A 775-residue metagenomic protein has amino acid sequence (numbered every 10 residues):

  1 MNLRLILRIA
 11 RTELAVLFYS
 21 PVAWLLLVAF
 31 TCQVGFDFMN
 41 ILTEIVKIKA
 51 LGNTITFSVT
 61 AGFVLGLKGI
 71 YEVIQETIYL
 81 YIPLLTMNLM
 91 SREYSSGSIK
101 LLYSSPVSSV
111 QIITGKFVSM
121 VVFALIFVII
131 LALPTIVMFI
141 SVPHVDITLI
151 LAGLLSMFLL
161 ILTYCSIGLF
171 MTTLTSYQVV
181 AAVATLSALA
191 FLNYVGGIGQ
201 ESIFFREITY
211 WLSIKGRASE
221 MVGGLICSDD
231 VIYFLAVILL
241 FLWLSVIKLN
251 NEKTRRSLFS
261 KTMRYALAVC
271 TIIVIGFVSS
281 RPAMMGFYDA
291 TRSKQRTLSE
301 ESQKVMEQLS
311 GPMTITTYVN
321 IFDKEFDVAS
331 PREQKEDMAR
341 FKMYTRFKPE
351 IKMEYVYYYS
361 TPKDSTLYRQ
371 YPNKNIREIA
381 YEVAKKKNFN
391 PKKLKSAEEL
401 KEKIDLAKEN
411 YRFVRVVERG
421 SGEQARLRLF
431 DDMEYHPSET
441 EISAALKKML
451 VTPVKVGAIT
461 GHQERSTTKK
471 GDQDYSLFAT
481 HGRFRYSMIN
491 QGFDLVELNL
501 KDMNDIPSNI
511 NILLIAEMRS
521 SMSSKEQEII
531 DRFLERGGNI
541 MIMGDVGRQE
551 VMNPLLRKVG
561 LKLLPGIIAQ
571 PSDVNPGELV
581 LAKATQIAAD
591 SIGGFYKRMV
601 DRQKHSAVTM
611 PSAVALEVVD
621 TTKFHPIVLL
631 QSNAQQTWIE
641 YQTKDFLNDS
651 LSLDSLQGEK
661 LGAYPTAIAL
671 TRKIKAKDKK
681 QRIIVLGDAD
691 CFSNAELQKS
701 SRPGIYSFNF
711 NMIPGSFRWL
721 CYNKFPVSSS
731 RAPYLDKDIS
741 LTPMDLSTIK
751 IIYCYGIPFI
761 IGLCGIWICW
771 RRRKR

Functional and structural regions predicted by a protein language model:
M1-R8, H144, E207-W211: Short, membrane-interfacial amphipathic segments enriched in basic
M1-Y81, L85, N250-T254: Hydrophobic alpha-helical transmembrane segments
F36-M39, S58-Q75, T114-S176: Secretory targeting signals
I41-V64, L174, A181-T254, L629 (+1 more regions): Terminal transmembrane helical anchor/hairpin motif
P83-Y103, F117: Transmembrane helix boundary and interhelical loop/hinge segments in multi-pass membrane proteins
R255-A283, D289-Q308, T314, E439-K455 (+3 more regions): Extracellular ligand-binding/catalytic regions of CAZymes and related secreted enzymes and adhesion modules
R281-G420, A425-A444, P453, I459-M503 (+2 more regions): Juxtamembrane extramembrane loops of integral membrane proteins
S476-N723: Acidic, S/T/G-rich, low-cysteine, solvent-exposed domains in lumenal/extracellular/periplasmic regions of secretory
